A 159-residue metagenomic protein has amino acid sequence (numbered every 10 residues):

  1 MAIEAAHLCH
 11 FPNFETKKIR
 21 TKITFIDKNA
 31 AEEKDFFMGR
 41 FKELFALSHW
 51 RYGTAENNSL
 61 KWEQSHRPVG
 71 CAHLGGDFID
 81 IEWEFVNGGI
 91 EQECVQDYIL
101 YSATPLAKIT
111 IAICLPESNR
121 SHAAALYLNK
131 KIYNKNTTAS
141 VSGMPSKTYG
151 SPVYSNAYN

Functional and structural regions predicted by a protein language model:
M1-N159: Cytosolic regulatory regions of ion transport systems
